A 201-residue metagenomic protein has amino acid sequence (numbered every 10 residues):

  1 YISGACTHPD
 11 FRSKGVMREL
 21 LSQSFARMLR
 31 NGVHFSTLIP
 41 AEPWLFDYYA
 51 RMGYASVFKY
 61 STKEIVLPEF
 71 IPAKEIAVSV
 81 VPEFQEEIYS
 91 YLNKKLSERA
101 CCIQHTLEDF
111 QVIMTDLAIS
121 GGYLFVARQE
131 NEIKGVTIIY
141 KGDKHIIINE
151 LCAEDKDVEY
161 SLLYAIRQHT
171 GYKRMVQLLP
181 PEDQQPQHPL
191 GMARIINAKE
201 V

Functional and structural regions predicted by a protein language model:
Y1, C6, I147: Conserved beta-strand segments that form the floor/walls of ligand-binding pockets within enzyme and binding domains
S3-A5, P43-W44, S56, T62: Core nucleotidyl-transferase/polymerase catalytic module
G4-T7, S13-A26, K156-Q168: Conserved acetyl-CoA-binding loop-helix of GNAT-fold acetyltransferases
R12, L29, A50: Short polybasic/polar patches that bind polyanions
L21, M28-A41, T170-P181: Conserved GNAT acetyl-CoA-binding A-motif
A50-P72, N149-K156, Y160-V201: Active-site/acyl-donor-binding loops of N-acyltransferases
A55-L151, K156-D157: Amide-forming acyltransferase catalytic core, primarily the GNAT-like/NAT-type and related acyltransferase folds
